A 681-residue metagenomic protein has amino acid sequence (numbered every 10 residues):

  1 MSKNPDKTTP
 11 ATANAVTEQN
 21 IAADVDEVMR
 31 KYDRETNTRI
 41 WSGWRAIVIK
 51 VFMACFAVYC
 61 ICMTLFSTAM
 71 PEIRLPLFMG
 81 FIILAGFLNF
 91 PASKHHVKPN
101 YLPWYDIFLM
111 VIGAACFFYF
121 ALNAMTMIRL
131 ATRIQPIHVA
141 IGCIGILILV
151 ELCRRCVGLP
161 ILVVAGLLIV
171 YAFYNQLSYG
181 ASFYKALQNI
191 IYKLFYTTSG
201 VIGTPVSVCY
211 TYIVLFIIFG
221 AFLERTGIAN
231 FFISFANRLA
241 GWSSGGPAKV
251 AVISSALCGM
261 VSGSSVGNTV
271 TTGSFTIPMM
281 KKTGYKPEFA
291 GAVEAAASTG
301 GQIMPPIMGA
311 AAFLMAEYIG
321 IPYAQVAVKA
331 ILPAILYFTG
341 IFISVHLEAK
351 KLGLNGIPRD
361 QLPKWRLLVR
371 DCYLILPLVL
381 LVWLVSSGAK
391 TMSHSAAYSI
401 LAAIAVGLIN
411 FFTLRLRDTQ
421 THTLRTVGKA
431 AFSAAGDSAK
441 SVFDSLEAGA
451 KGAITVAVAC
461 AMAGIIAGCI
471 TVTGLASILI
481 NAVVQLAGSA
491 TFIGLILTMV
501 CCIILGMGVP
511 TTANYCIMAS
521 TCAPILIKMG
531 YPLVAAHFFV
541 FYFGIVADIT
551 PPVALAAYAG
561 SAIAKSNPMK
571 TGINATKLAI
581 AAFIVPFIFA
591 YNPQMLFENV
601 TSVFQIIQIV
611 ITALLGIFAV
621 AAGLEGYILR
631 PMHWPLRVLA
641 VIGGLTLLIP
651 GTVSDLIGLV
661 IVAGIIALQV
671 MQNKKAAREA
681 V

Functional and structural regions predicted by a protein language model:
M1-T132, V139-C143: Conserved, well-structured core domains of diverse proteins
S2, D6-I47, M53, V328-G452 (+2 more regions): Long, contiguous bundles of hydrophobic transmembrane helices that form the permeation core of multi-pass
T38, M63-T68, N89-N100, T126-M127 (+4 more regions): Membrane-water interface regions at transmembrane-helix termini and the short interhelical loops of multi-pass membrane
S67-T68, A124-T132, Q188, Y192 (+2 more regions): Membrane-interface helix termini and inter-helical loops of multi-pass transporters
P136-A140, S199-Y212, R238-V252, T283-F289 (+5 more regions): Membrane-interfacial loop-to-helix junctions in multi-pass transporters
L147, E151, R155-C156, V164-A181 (+8 more regions): Core transmembrane alpha-helical segments of multi-pass membrane transporters/permeases
G220-E224, S255-S264, A296-Q302, A463-A467 (+3 more regions): Transmembrane alpha-helix interface/packing and boundary motifs in multi-pass membrane proteins, characterized by
I233-G301, I307, A311-L314, G320 (+2 more regions): Hydrophobic transmembrane alpha-helices that form the pore/transport pathway of multi-pass ion and small-solute
